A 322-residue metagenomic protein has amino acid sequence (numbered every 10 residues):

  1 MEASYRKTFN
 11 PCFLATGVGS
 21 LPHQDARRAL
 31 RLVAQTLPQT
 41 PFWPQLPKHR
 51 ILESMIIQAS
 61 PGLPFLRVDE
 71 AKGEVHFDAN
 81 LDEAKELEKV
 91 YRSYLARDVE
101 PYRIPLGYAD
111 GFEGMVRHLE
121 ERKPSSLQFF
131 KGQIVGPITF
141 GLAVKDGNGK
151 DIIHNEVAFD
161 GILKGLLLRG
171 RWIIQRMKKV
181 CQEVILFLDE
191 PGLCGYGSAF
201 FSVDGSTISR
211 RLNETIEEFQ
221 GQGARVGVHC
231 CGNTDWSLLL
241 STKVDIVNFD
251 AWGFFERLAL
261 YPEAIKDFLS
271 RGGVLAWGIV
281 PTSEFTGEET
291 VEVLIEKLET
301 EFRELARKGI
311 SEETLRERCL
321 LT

Functional and structural regions predicted by a protein language model:
M1-D151, G273, E301-I310, E317: Alpha/beta catalytic barrel-like cores
A59-V90, I208-Q220, A224-N233, V247 (+3 more regions): Non-catalytic scaffold segments within catalytic domains of secreted glycoside hydrolases
E100-R117, E156-W172, V293-F302: Glycine-rich anion/phosphate-binding loops
S125-F129, C181-E183, G223-R225, V244 (+2 more regions): A general structural motif
G132, K150-D151, E156-P262, P281: Active-site loop segments of alpha/beta catalytic cores
A143-D146, G197-F200, E288: Short acidic, glycine/proline-rich loop/turn micro-motifs
D245-T322: Catalytic-face loop-and-helix region of soluble metabolic enzyme cores
